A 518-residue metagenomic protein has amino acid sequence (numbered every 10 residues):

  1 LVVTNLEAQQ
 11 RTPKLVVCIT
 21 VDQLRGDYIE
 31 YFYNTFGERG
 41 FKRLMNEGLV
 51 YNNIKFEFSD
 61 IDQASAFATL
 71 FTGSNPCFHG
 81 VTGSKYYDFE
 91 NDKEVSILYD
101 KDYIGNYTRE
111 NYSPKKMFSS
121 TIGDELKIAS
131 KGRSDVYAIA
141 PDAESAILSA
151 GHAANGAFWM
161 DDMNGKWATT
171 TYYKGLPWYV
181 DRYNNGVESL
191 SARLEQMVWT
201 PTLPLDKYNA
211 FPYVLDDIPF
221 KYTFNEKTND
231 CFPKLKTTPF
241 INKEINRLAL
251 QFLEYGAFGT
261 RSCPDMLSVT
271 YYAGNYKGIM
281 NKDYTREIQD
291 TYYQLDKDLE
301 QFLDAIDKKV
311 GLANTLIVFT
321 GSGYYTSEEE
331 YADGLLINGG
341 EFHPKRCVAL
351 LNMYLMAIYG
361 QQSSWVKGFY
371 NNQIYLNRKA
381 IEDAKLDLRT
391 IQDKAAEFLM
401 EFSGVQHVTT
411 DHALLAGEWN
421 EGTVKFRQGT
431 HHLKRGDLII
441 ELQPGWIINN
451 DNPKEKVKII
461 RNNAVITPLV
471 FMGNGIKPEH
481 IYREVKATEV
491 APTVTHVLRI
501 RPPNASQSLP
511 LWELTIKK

Functional and structural regions predicted by a protein language model:
L1-T12: Bacterial Sec-dependent N-terminal signal peptides
T12-V17, E47-Y51, F78, K131-V136 (+5 more regions): Loop/turn elements at helix/coil->beta-strand transitions in domains of secreted/extracellular proteins
R25-Y31, I54-E57, T108-P114, F232-P239 (+5 more regions): Second-shell loop/turn segments in exported
Y28, L235-R261, G274-T315, V494: A long, amphipathic alpha-helix that forms part of the scaffold/cap immediately adjacent to metal-dependent active
I29-F78, D135-I139: Short, structured active-site-proximal loop/turn typified by the sulfatase FGly-forming signature C/S-X-P-X-R
D62, K85-E110, S119, D124 (+5 more regions): Secreted, luminal/periplasmic, and some membrane-associated catalytic domains that remodel anionic oxygen-ester
N75, G83-C263, Y272-I279, S403: His/Asp/Glu-rich, glycine-adjacent segments that coordinate divalent cations and/or stabilize oxyanion chemistry on
K345-L386, K456-L498, L514-K518: Substrate-binding rim/cap in mid-to-C-terminal beta-strand-loop elements of soluble/periplasmic
